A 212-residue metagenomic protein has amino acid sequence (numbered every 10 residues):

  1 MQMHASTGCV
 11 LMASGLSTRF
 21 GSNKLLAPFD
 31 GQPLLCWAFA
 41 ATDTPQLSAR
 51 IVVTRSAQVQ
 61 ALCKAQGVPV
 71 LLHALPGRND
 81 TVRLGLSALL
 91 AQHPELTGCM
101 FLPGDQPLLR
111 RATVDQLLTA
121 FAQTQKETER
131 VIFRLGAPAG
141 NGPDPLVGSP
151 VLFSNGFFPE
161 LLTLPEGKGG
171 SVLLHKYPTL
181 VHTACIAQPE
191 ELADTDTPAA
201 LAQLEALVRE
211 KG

Functional and structural regions predicted by a protein language model:
M1-S22: N-terminal nucleotide-binding beta1-loop-alpha1 segment
Q2-A5, P159, T163-G212: Conserved alpha/beta core of the MobA/IspD/sugar-nucleotide pyrophosphorylase nucleotidyltransferase superfamily
C9, R50-V52, I132-F133: Hydrophobic/aromatic residues located in beta-strands of well-ordered beta-sheets within soluble catalytic
G21-L25, Q32-D43: Short, well-formed alpha-helical segments that are part of the catalytic scaffolds of diverse glycosyltransferases
P28, L108, V151-L152, T183 (+1 more regions): Short aromatic/basic micro-patch
C36-M100, A112-T113: Conserved N-terminal catalytic core of the sugar/cofactor nucleotidyltransferase
L75-N155, P159-L162: Conserved beta-loop-beta/alpha segment of the NTase-like Rossmann-fold superfamily that binds/positions NTPs
